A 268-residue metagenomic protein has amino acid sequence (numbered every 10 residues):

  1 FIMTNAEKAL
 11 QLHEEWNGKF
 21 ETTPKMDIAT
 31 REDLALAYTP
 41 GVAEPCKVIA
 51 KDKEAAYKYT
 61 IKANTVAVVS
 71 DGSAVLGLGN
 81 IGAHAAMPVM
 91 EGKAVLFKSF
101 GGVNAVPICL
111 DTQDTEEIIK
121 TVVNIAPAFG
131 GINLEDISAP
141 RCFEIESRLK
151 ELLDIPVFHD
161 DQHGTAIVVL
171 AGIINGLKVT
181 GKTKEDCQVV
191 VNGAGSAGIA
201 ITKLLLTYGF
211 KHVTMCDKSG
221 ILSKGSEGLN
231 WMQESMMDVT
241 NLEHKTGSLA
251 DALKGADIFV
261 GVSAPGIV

Functional and structural regions predicted by a protein language model:
I2-I155: N-terminal ligand-binding/catalytic initiation module
A50-A55, A200-I201, H244-T246, I267-V268: Glycine-rich, charged/polar anion/phosphate-binding loops that engage phosphate groups from diverse ligands
L76, A83-K98, L153, H159 (+2 more regions): Glycine-rich phosphate/diphosphate-binding loop of Rossmann-like nucleotide-binding domains
D111, S138, Q162, A194-G195 (+1 more regions): Short beta->alpha junction loops/turns
E135, G261-V262: Short, well-ordered coil/turn residues at beta-beta hairpins and beta-strand->alpha-helix junctions within
I145-L152, A250-G255, A264-V268: Rossmann-fold NAD(P) dinucleotide-binding segment
L222-K224, V262-G266: N-terminal Rossmann-like NAD(P) cofactor-binding subdomain of oxidoreductases, focused on the glycine-rich
